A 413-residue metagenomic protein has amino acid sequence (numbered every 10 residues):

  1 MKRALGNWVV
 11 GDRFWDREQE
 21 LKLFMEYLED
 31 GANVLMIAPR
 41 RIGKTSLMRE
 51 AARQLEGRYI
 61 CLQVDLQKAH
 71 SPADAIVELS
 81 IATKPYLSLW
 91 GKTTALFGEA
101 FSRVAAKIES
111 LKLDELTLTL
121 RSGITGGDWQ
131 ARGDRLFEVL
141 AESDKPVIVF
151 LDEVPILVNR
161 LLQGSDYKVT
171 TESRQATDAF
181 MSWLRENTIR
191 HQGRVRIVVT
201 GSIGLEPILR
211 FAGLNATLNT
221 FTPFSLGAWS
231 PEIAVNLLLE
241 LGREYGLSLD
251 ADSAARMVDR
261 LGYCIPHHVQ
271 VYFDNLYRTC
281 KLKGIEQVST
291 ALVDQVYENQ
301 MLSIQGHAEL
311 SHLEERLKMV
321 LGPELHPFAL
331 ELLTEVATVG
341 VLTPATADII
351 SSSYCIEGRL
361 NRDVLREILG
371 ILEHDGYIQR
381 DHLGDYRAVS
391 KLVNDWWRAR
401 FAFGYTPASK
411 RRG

Functional and structural regions predicted by a protein language model:
M1-Q54, R411: Walker A/P-loop-proximal flanking segment of P-loop NTPase domains
D30-I42, S46-D166, T170, L360-D363: P-loop NTPase nucleotide-binding core
D144-F150, I156-V158, Y167-A212: Sensor-1/coupling segment of RecA-like P-loop NTPase cores
S225-S253, L261-Y263, Y272: Conserved small helical "lid"/interfacial subdomain of P-loop NTPases
Y263-R362, K410-R412: Winged-helix-like regulatory helical subdomains adjacent to P-loop NTPase cores
I356-D375: Short amphipathic alpha-helical interaction segments
E373-L383: A short, conserved structural fragment
L392-G413: Short, amphipathic alpha-helical interaction segments positioned at domain boundaries
